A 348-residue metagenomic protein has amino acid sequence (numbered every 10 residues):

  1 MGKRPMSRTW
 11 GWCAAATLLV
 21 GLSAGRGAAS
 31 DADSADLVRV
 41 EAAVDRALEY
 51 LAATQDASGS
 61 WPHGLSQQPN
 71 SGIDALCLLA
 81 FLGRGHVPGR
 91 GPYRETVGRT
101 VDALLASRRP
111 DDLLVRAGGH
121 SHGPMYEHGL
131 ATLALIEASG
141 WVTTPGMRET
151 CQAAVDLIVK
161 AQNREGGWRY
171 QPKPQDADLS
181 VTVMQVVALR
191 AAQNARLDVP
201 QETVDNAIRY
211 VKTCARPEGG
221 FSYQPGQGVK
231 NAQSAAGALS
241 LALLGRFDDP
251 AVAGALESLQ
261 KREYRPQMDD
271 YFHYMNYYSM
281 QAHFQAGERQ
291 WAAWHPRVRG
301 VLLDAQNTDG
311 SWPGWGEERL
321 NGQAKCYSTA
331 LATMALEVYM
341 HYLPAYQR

Functional and structural regions predicted by a protein language model:
G2-A14: Bacterial N-terminal signal peptides that target proteins for export
C13-S23: Bacterial N-terminal signal peptides
G25-A29: Sec/Tat signal peptide C-region and signal peptidase I cleavage site
S30-R46, S60-T96, R109-D156, K160-D205 (+3 more regions): An alpha-helical repeat/solenoid feature that recognizes helix-turn-helix modules
A52-Q55, P110: Large, well-folded core regions of big proteins
V101-L104: Patatin-like phospholipase
P296-Q306: C-terminal closing repeat unit and adjoining cap/tail of repeat-based domains
D309: Active-site-adjacent helical/loop segments in soluble small-molecule enzymes
